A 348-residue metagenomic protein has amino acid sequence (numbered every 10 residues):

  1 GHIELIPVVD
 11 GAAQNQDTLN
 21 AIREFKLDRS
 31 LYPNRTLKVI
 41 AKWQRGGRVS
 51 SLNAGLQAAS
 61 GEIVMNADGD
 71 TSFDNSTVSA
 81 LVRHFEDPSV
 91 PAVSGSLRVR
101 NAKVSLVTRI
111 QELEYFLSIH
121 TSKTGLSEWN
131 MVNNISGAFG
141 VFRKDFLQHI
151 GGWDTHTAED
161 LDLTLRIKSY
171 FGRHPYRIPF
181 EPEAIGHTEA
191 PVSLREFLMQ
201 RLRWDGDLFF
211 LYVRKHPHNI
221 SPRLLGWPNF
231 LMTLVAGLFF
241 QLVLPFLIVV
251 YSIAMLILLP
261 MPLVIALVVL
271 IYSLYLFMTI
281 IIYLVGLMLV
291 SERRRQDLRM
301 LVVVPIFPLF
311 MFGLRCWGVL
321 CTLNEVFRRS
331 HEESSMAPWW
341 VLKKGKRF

Functional and structural regions predicted by a protein language model:
G1-A41: Acidic donor-binding segment of Leloir-type glycosyltransferases
K26-T36, V49-Q57, G61-E62, N75-T155 (+4 more regions): Long helical/loop segments within the catalytic core of UDP-sugar-dependent glycosyltransferases, especially the large
D68-S72: The conserved acidic donor/metal-binding loop of glycosyltransferases
T155, R166-G186: Catalytic donor-sugar/metal-binding loop of nucleotide-sugar-dependent glycosyltransferases
T157-L163: Acidic donor-binding loop at a coil-to-helix junction in glycosyltransferase catalytic cores that engages
P182, L198-V235: Active-site-adjacent helix/loop segment of glycosyltransferases that harbors family-specific signature motifs
H187-V192, E196-L198: Catalytic cores of eukaryotic secretory-pathway lumenal/extracellular enzymes that build and remodel glycoconjugates
A236-R328: Membrane-embedded multi-pass helical conduit in multi-pass membrane proteins, especially envelope-biosynthetic
